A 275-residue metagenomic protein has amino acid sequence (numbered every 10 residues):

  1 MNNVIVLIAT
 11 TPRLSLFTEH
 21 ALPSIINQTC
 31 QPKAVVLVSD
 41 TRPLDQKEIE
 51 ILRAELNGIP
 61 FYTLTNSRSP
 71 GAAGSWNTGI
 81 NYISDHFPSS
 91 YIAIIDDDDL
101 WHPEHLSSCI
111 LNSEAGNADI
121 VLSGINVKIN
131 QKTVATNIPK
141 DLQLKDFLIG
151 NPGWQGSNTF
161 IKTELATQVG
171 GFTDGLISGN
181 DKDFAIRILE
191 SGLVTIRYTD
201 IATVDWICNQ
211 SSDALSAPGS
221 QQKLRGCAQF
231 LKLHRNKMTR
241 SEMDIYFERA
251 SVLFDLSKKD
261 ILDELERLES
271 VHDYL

Functional and structural regions predicted by a protein language model:
R13-N27: Short, well-formed alpha-helical segments that are part of the catalytic scaffolds of diverse glycosyltransferases
I26-L64: Acidic donor-binding segment of Leloir-type glycosyltransferases
N66-D85: Glycine-rich, basic loop-to-helix element that forms the pyrophosphate-binding segment of sugar-nucleotide handling
P88-L100: Short beta-strand-to-loop acidic/aromatic patch adjacent to the donor-nucleotide binding site
E104-V134: Conserved donor NDP-sugar-binding/catalytic core segment of glycosyltransferases
G124, I196-T203: Catalytic beta-strand/loop signature of glycosyltransferases that borders the donor
I177-F184: Acidic donor-binding loop at a coil-to-helix junction in glycosyltransferase catalytic cores that engages
A202, W206-N209, L215-I245: Catalytic core of nucleotide-sugar-dependent glycosyltransferases
